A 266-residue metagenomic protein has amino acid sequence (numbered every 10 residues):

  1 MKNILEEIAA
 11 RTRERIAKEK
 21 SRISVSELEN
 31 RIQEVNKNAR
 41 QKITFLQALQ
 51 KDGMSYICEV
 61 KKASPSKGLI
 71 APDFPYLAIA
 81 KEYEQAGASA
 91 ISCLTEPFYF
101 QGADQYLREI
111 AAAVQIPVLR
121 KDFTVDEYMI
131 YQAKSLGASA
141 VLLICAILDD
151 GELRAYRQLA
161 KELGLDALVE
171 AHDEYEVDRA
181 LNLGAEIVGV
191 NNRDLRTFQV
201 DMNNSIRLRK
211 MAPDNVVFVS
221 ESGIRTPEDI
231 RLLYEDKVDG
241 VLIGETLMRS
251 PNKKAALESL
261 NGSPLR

Functional and structural regions predicted by a protein language model:
K2-A71: An N-cap/entry alpha-helix motif that binds or orients negatively charged groups
I8, C58, Y83, A133 (+4 more regions): Conserved, mostly hydrophobic/aromatic
R11, K61-A63, E96, F123 (+5 more regions): Active-site beta-loop-alpha junctions enriched in small/polar residues
V60, K67-L168, E174-R179, S205-L208: N-terminal active-site wall of soluble small-molecule enzyme domains
V125-L136, D173-L183, S220, I224-I243: Catalytic cores of alpha/beta
Q132-E152, G189-F198, V238-A256: Glycine-rich phosphate-binding active-site loops on the catalytic face of alpha/beta enzymes
I187-I243: Catalytic-face loop-and-helix region of soluble metabolic enzyme cores
R207-M211, R249-R266: C-terminal helical cap(s) of enzyme catalytic domains, especially alpha/beta-barrels
